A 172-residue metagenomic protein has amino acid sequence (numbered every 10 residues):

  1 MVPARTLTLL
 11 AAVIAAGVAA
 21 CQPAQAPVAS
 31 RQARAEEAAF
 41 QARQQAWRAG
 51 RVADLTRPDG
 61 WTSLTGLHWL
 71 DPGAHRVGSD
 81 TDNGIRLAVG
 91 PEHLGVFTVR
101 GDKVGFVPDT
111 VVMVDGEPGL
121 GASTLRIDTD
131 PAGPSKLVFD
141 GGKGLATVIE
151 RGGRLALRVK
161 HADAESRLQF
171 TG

Functional and structural regions predicted by a protein language model:
M1-L10: Bacterial N-terminal signal peptides that target proteins for export
P3, A29-Q32, A156: Intrinsically disordered, low-complexity sequence elements enriched in Ser/Thr/Gly/Pro
G17-A20: C-terminal motif of bacterial Sec signal peptides marking the signal peptidase cleavage site
Q22-A24: Bacterial signal peptide processing site
P27-I85: N-terminal cleavable signal peptides for secretion/export
L64, W69-L137: Forkhead-associated
G142-G172: Surface-exposed beta-loop interaction hotspot
